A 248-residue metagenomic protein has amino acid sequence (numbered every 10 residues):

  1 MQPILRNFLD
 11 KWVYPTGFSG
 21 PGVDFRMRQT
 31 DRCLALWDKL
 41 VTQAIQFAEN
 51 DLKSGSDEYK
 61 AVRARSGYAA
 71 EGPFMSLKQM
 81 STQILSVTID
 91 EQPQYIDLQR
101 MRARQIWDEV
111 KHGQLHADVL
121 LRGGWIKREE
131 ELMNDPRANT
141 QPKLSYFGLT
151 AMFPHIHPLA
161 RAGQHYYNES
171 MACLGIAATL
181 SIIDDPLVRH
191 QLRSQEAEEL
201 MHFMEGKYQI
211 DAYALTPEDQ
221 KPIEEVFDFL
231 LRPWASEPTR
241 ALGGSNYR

Functional and structural regions predicted by a protein language model:
M1-R248: Non-heme di-metal
